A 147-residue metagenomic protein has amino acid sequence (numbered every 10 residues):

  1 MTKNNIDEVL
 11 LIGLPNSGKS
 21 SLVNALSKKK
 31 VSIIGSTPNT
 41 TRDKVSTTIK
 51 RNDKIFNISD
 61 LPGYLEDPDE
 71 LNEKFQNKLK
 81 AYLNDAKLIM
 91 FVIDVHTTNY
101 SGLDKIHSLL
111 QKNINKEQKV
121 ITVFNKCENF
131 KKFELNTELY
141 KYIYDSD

Functional and structural regions predicted by a protein language model:
M1-N77, A81-Y82, I93: Conserved G1/Walker A P-loop phosphate-binding module
K74-S146: Conserved C-terminal guanine-recognition region of P-loop GTPase G domains, centered on the G4
